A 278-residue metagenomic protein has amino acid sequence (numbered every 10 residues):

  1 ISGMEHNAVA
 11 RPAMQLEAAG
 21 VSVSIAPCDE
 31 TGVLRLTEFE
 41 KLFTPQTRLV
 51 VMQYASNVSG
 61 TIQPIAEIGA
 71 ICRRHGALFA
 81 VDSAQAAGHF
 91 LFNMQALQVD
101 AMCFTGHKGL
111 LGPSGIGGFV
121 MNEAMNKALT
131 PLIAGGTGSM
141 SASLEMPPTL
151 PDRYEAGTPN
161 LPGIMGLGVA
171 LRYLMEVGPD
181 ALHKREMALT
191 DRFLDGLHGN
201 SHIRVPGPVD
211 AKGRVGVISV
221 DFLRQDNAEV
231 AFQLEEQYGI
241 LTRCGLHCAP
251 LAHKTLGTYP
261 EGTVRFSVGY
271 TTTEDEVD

Functional and structural regions predicted by a protein language model:
I1-D278: Pyridoxal 5′-phosphate
